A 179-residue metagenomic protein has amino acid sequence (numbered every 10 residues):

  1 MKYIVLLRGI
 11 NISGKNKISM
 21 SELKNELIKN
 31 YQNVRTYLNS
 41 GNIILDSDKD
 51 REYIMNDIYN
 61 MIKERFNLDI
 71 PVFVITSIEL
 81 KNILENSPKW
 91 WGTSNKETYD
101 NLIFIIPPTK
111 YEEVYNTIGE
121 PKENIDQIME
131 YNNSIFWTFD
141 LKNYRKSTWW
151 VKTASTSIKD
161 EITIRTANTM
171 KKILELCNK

Functional and structural regions predicted by a protein language model:
K2-S40, I44-K179: Surface-exposed, charge/polar-rich loops and edge strands
